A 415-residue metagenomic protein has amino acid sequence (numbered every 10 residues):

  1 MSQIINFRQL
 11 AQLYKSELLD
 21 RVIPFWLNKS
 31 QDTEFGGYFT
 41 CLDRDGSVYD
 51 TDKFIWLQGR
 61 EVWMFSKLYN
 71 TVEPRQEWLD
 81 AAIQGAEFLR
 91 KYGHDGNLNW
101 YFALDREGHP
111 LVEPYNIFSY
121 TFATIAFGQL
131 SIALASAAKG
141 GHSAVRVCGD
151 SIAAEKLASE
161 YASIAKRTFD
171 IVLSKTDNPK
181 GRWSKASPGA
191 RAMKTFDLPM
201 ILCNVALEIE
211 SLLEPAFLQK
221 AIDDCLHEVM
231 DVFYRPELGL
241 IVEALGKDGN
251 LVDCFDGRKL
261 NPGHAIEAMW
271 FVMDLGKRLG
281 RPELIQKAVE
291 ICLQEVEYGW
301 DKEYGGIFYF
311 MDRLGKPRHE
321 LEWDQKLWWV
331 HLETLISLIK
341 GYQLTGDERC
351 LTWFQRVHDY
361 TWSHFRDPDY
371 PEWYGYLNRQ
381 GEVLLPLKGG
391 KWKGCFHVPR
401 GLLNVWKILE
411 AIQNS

Functional and structural regions predicted by a protein language model:
M1-S415: Glycan-recognition and catalytic cores of secretory/periplasmic carbohydrate-active enzymes
